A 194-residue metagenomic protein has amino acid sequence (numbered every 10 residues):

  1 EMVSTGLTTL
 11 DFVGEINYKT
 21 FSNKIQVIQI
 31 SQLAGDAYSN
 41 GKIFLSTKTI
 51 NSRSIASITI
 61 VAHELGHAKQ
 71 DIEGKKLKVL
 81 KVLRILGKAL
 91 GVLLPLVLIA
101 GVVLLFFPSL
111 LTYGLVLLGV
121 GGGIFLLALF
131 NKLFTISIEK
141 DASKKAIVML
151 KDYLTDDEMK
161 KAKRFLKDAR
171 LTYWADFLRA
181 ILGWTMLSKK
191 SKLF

Functional and structural regions predicted by a protein language model:
E1-G91, F130-F194: Polar-ligand-bearing catalytic/cofactor-coordination segments of membrane-embedded or membrane-tethered inner-membrane
Q70-E73, V97-P108: Membrane-helix exit/interface motif
K78-V102, V116-V120: Long, charge-patterned amphipathic alpha-helical coiled-coil/hairpin "stalk" segments used as oligomerization
S109-G123: Hydrophobic alpha-helical transmembrane segments
I124-F130: Alpha-helical transmembrane segments and their membrane-interface exit regions
